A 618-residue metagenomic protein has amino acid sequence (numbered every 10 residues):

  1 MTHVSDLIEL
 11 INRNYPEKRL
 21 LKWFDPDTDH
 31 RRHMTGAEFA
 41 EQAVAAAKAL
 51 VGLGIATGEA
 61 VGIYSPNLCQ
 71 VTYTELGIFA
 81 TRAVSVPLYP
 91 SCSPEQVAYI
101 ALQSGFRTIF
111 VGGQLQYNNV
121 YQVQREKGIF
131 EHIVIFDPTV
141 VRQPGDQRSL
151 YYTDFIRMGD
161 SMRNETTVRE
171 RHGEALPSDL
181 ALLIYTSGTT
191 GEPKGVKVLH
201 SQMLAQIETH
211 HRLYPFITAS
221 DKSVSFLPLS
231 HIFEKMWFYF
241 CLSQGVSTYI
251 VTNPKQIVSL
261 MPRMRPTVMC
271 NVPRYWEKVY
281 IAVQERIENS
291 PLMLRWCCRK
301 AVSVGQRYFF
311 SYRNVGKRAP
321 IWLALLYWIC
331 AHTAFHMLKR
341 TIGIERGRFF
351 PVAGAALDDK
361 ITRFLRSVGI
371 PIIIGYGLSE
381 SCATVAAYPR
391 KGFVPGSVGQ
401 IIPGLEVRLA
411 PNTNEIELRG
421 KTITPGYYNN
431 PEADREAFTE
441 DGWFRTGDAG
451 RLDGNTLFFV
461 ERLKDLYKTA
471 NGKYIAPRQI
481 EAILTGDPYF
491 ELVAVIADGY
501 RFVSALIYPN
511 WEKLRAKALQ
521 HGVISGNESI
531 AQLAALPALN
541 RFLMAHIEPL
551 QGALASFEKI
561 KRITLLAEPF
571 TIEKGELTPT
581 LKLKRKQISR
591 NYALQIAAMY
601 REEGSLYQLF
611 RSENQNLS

Functional and structural regions predicted by a protein language model:
E17-R19, I135, D160-Y185, E192 (+1 more regions): Conserved pre-ATP/AMP-binding loop-to-beta segment of ANL
L21-L68, T72-L76, S93-A98, Y151-I156 (+1 more regions): Conserved AMP-binding/adenylate-forming core of the ANL superfamily
D25-T28, Y117-A175, V283-M337: ANL superfamily adenylate-forming
H33-A37, A181-I207: Conserved AMP-binding A3 loop
L53, A80-M158, F542: Structural core segment of the AMP-binding/adenylate-forming
C92-R125, Q206-S223, P254-V268, T341: Conserved ATP-dependent adenylate/AMP-binding module captured primarily in the ANL superfamily
L204-K222, L229-W328, H332-H336, R346: Conserved AMP-binding/adenylation subdomain of ANL enzymes
I401-A410, E415-T469: Conserved ATP-binding/catalytic segment of the ANL
